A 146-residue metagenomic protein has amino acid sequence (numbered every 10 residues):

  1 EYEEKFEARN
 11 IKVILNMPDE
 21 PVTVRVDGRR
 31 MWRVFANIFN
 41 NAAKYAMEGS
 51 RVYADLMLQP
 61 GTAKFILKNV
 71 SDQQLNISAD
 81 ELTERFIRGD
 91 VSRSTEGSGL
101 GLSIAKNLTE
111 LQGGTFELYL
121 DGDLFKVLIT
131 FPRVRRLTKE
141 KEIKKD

Functional and structural regions predicted by a protein language model:
E7, K12-V22: Conserved catalytic submotifs in the C-terminal HATPase_c
M31-W32: A residue-level detector for a conserved hydrophobic packing site within the catalytic ATP-binding domain
A42-A43: Short helix-loop "hinge" at the ATP-lid/N-box region of the Bergerat-fold HATPase_c
G49-G61: Short beta-strand/loop element within the Bergerat-fold HATPase_c
Q74-R88, K144: Short conserved segment of the HATPase_c
L82, G101, A105: Short alpha-helical Gxxx[C/S/T] motif in the catalytic ATP-binding
G113-G114: Conserved glycine-rich
